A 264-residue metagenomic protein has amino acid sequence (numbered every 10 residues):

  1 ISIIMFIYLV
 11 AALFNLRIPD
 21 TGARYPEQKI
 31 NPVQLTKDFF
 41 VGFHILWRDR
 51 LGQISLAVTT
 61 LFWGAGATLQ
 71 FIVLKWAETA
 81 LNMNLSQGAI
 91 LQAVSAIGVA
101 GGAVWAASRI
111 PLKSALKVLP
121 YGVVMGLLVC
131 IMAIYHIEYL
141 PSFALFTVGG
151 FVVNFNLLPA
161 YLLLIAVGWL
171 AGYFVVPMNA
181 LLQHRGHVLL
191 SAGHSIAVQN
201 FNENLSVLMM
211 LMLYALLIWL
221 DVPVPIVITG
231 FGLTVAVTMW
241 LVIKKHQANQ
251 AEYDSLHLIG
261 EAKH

Functional and structural regions predicted by a protein language model:
I1, M5-Y8, I54, F62-Q70 (+3 more regions): Substrate-agnostic recognition of the 12-TM MFS/MFS-like secondary transporter fold
I1-R24, A93, I97-G98, M125 (+1 more regions): Hydrophobic alpha-helical transmembrane segments
I1-S2, H44-G101, L119, V124 (+1 more regions): A single, central transmembrane helix in multi-pass transporters
I4-I30, L112-K113, H136-L140, I243-D254: Helix-loop junctions on the cytosolic side of multi-pass membrane transporters, especially the intracellular loop
D20-L56, A80, L145-N154: Juxtamembrane intracellular "pre-TM" segments in multi-pass secondary transporters
G101-L116, L217-I218: Helix-to-loop junctions at the C-terminal end of transmembrane segments in multipass secondary transporters
K117-M132, T229-G232: Structural signature of the two symmetry-related core transmembrane helices
V124-V153: C-terminal ends and interior cores of transmembrane alpha-helices in multi-pass membrane transporters/permeases
